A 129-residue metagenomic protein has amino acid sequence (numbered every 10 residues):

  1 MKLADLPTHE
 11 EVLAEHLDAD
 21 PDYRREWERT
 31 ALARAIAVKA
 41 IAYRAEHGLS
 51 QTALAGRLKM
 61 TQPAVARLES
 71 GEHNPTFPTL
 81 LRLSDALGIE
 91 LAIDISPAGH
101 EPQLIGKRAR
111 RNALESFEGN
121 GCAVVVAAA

Functional and structural regions predicted by a protein language model:
M1-V38, E101-A129: N-terminal flexible/basic segments that precede or flank functional cores
A35, P75-P78: Charged, alpha-helix-enriched surfaces in structured cytosolic catalytic cores of large nucleotide-utilizing machines
V38-A55: Short basic helix-loop element that most often maps to the first helix and adjoining turn of HTH DNA-binding modules
L58-H73: Recognition helix of helix-turn-helix/homeodomain-like DNA-binding domains that insert into the DNA major groove
P78-D94: DNA major-groove recognition helix of helix-turn-helix/homeodomain DNA-binding modules
L80, D94-K107: Short, charge-rich, low-complexity interaction segments located in flexible loops at or near secondary-structure
